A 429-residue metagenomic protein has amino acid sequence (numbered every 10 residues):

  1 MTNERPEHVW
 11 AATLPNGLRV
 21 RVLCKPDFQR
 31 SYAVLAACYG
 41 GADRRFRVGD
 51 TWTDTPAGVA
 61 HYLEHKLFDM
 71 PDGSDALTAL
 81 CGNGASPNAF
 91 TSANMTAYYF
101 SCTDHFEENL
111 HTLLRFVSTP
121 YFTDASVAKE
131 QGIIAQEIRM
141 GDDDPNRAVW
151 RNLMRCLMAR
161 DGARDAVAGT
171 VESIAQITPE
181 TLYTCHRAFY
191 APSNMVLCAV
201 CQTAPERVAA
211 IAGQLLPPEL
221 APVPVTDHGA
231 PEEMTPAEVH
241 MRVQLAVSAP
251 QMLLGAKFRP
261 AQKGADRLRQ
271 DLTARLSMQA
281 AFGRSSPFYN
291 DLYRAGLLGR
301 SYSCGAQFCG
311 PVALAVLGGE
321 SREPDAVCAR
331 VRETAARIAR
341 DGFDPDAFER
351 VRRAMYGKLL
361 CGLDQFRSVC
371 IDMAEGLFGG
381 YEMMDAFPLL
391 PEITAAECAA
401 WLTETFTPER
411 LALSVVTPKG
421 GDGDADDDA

Functional and structural regions predicted by a protein language model:
M1-D75, Y183-D291, R410-A429: His/Glu-rich zincin catalytic helix
G49, K66, A97-S101, Y121 (+4 more regions): Second-shell loop/turn segments in exported
P71-C185, G299, A329-A336, F343-G376 (+2 more regions): Acidic/histidine-enriched segments that form metal/cofactor-coordinating and catalytic pocket/exosite environments
A89-S92, R164-A166, R187-S193, S248 (+2 more regions): Short, flexible turn/loop "capping" segments at secondary-structure junctions
C102-E107, C201-E206, E320-D325: Helix N-cap motif at beta-to-alpha junctions
V196-C201, E349-A429: C-terminal regions of mature proteins
V223-H228, D291, S303-G305, D341-V351: Flexible, glycine/charged-enriched surface loops at secondary-structure junctions
L253-P260, Q279-S321: A structural supersecondary motif
